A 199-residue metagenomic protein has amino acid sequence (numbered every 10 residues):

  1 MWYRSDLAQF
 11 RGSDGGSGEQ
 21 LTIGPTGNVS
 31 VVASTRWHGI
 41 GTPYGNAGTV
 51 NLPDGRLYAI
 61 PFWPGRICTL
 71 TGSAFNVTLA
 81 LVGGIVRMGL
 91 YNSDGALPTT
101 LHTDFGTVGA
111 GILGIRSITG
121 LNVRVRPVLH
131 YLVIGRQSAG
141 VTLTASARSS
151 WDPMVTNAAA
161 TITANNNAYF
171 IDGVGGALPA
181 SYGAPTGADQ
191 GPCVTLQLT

Functional and structural regions predicted by a protein language model:
M1-P25: Short, surface-exposed terminal/edge motifs of secreted or surface/virion proteins that either
R4, G55, I115-R116: Short solvent-exposed loop/turn micro-motifs enriched in small/polar/acidic residues
S17, D94-H102: Residue-level signal for glycine
G24-G95, L129, G135-T199: Beta-sheet-rich sandwich/jelly-roll-like modules and their strand-loop junctions
T100-A110: Solvent-exposed serine/threonine-rich low-complexity stretches and specific carbohydrate-binding patches
L113-N122: Exposed aromatic-hydrophobic patches
R124-R126: Extracellular/periplasmic catalytic domains that process cell-envelope and extracellular macromolecules
